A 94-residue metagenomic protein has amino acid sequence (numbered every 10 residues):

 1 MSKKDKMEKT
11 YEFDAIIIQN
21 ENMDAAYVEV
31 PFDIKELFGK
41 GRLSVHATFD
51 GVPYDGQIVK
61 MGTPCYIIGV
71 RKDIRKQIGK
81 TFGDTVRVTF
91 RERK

Functional and structural regions predicted by a protein language model:
S2-C65, F82-K94: Long, compositionally biased stretches
I67-G69: A generic structural motif
R71-K76: Short alpha-helix capping/helix-loop boundary micro-motifs
